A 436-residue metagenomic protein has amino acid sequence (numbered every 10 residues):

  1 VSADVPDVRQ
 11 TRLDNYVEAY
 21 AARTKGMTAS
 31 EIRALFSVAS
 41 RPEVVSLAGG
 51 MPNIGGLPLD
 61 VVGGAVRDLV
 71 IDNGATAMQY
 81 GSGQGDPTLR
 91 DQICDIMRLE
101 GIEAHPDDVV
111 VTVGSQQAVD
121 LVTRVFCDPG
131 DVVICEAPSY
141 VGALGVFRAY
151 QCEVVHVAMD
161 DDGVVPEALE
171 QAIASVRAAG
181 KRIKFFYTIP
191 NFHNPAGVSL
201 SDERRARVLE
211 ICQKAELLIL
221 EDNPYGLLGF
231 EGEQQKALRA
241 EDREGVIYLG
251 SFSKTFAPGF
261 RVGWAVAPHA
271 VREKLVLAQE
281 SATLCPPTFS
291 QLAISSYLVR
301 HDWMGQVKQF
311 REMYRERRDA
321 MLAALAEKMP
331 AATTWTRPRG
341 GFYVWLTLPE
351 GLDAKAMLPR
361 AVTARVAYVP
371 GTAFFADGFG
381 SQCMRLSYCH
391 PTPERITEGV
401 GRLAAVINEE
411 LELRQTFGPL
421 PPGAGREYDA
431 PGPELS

Functional and structural regions predicted by a protein language model:
S2-V8, T363, A376-S436: PLP-dependent enzyme catalytic core of the Aspartate aminotransferase-like
V5-R12, R23-G114, L121, V299-R300 (+5 more regions): N-terminal small-domain helix-loop-helix segment of the aminotransferase-like
V70-I71, A75-A215, G226-I247, Y314 (+2 more regions): Conserved core of the PLP fold type I
C135, H156, I219-E221, I294 (+1 more regions): Hydrophobic residues in well-ordered beta-strands that form the structural core
D242-E312: Conserved core segment of the aminotransferase class I/II
R272, V276, L346-R385, P393-E398: Conserved C-terminal alpha-helix-loop-beta "cap" of PLP-dependent enzymes that closes/shapes the active-site mouth
S295, E312-L322, T334-T347, M357: Conserved glycine-rich beta-strand-loop-beta hairpin in the small C-terminal domain of fold type I
